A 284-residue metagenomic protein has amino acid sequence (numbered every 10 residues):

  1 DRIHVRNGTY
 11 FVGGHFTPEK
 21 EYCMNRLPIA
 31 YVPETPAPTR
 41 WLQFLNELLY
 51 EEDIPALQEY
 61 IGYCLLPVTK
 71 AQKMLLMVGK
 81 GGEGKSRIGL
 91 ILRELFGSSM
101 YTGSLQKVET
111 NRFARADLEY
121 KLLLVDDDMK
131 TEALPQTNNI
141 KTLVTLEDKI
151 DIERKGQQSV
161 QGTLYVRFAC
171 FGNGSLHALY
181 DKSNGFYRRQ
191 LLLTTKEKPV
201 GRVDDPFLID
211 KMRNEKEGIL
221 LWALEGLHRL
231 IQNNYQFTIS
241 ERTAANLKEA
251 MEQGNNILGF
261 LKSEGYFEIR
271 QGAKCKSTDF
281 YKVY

Functional and structural regions predicted by a protein language model:
D1-Y284: Feature primarily recognizes SF3-like P-loop helicase cores of small DNA viruses
